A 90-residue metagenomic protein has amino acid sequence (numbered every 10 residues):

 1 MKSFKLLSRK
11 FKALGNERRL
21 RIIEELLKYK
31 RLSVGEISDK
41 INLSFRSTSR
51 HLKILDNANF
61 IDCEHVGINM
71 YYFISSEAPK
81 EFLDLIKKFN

Functional and structural regions predicted by a protein language model:
S3, F11, K28, Y71-N90: Conserved segment of winged-helix/HTH DNA-binding domains
E17, Y29-S33: Short capping segments at the starts of secondary-structure elements
L20-E24: Pre-recognition alpha-helix immediately N-terminal to the DNA-recognition helix within helix-turn-helix or winged-helix
I37-S38: A short acidic, leucine-rich amphipathic alpha-helix
R46: Key DNA-contact positions within bacterial/archaeal DNA-binding proteins
L52-K53: Short, hydrophobic-biased segments on the C-terminal half of alpha helices that form "recognition helices"
D56-V66, F73: Beta-hairpin "wing" of winged helix-turn-helix
